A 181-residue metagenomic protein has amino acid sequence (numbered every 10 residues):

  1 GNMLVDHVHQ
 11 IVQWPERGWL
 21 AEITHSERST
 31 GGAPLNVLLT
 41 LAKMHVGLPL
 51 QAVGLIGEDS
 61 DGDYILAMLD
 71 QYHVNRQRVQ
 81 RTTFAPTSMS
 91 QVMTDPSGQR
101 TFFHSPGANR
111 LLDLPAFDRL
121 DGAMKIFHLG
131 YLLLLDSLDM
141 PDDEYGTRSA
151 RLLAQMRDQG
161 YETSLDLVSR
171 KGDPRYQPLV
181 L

Functional and structural regions predicted by a protein language model:
G1-L4, A67-R81, A85, V92-L181: Ribokinase/PfkB-type carbohydrate-kinase core domain
G1-Q71: Glycine-rich phosphate/adenosyl-contacting loop at the front of the ribokinase-like
G31, A85-S88: Short, basic and Ser/Thr-rich N-terminal targeting/leader segments
I56-G57, F84-P86: Short beta->alpha linker loops
